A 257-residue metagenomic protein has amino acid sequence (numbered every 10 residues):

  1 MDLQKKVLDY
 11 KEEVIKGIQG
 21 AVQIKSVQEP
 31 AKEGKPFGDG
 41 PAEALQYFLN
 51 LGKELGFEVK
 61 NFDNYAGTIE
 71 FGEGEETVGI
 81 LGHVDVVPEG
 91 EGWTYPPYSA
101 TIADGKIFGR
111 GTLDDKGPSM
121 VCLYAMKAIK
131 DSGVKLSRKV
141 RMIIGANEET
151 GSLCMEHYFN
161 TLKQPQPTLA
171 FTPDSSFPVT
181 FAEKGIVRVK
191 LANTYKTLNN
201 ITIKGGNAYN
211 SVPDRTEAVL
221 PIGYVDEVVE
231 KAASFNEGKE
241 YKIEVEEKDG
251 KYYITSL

Functional and structural regions predicted by a protein language model:
M1-G79, V87-E89: N-terminal helical capping/dimerization or prosegment-like subdomains of hydrolases acting on amide or phosphate bonds
Q19, L49, M120-K127, E156-N160 (+2 more regions): Predominant activation on well-ordered alpha-helical scaffold segments within soluble catalytic domains
L55, S132-K135, E237-G238: Short helix-capping segments at alpha-helix termini
K60-D63, G109, M142-I144, F171-P173: General beta-strand structural signal in soluble alpha/beta enzymes
G67, K106-I107, G250-I254: Hydrophobic residues embedded in beta-strands of well-ordered beta-sheets
E70, G145, P221-G223: Short hydrophobic/aromatic beta-strand micro-patches that form the beta-sheet surface supporting nucleotide- or nucleic
T77-I144, T150: Active-site metal-coordination/substrate-binding segment of hydrolases, especially metallo-dependent peptidases
E149, M155-L257: Midchain, well-structured core segments that form catalytic/ion-binding scaffolds
